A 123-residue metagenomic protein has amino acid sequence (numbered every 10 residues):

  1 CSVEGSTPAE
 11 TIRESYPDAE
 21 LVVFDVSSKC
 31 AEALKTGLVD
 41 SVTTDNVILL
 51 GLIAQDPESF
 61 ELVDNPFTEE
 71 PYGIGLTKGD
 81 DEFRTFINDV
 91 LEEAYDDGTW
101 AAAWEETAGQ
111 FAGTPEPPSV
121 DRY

Functional and structural regions predicted by a protein language model:
C1-E32, N46-L50, D81: Bilobed "Venus flytrap"/periplasmic-binding protein-like clamshell domains and structurally analogous long
C1-S2, A54, F83, W104: N-terminal/domain-start segments enriched in small and hydrophobic, helix-friendly residues, covering either
C1-S2, V42, G75: Short, well-ordered beta-strand segments
E10-E14, K35-T68: A ligand-binding cleft/hinge motif common to bilobed small-molecule-binding domains
E10-T11, G51-L52, F86, T99 (+1 more regions): Phosphate- and divalent-cation-binding pockets in alpha/beta enzyme and binding domains that engage nucleotide-derived
E32-A33, F86: Structural preference for long, well-ordered alpha-helical segments within the folded cores of structured domains
L50-L91, F111-Y123: Periplasmic-binding protein-like
L91-T107: Periplasmic-binding protein-like
